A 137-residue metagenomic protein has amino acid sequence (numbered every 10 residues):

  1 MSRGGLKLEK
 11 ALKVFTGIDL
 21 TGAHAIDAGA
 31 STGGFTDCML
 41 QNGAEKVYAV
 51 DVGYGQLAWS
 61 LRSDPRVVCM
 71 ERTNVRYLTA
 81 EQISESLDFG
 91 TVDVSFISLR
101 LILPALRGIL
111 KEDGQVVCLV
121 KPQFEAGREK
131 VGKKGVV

Functional and structural regions predicted by a protein language model:
M1-L20: Class I SAM-dependent transferase core
L20-S31: Conserved class I S-adenosyl-L-methionine
A23, C38-K46: Conserved S-adenosyl-L-methionine
S31-T36, G53: Residues at the N-terminus of the alpha-helix immediately C-terminal to the conserved SAM/SAH-binding loop
E45-L101: S-adenosyl-L-methionine
R100-V117: A short glycine-rich, Lys/Arg-flanked "PGG" loop and its adjoining helix->strand segment in the class I
D113-G127: Conserved beta-strand signature within the Rossmann-like core of class I S-adenosyl-L-methionine
V131-V137: Conserved Class I S-adenosyl-L-methionine
